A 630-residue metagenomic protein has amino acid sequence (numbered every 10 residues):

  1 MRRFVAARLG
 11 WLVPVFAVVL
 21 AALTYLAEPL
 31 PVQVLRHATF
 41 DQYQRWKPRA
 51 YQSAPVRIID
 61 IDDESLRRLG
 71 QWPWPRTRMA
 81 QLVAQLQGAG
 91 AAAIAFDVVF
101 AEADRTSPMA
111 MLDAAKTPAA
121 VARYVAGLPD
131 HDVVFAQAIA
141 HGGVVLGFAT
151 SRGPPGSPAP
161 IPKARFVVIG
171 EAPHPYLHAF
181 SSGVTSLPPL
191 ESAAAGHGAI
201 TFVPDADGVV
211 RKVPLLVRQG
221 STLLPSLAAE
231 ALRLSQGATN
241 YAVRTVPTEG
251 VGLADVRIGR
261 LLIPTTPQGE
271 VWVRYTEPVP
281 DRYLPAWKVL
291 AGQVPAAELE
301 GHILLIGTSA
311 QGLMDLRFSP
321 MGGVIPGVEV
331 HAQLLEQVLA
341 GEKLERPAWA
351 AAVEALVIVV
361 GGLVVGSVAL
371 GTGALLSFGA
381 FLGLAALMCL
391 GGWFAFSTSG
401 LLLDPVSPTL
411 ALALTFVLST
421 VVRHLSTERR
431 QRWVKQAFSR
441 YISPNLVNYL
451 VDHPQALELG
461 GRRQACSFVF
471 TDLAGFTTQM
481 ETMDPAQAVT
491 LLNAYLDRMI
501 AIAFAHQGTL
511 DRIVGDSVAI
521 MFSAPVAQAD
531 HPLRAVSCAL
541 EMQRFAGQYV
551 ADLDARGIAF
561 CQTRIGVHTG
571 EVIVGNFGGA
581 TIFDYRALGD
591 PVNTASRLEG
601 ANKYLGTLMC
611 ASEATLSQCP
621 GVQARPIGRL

Functional and structural regions predicted by a protein language model:
R2-L262, T266, A296-A380, L384: Non-transmembrane functional regions of envelope-associated proteins
R68-G70, D315-P320, M480-M483, S523-P525 (+1 more regions): Short acidic, glycine/proline-rich loop/turn micro-motifs
A348-S426: Alpha-helical transmembrane segments and their helix-membrane boundary motifs
V406-Q464, T490: Regulatory cytosolic signal-relay segments
L457-C538, Y585: Catalytic NTP-binding/metal-coordinating core of nucleotidyl cyclase/transferase enzymes
N493-G508, A524-I565, D590-N602: Alpha-helical scaffold within the catalytic cores of cyclic-nucleotide enzymes
M521-H531, I565-L588, N602-T607: Catalytic strand-loop-helix junctions within cyclic-nucleotide turnover domains
V572, A601-L630: Cytosolic regulatory/linker segments at or just downstream of nucleotide-handling modules in signal-transduction
